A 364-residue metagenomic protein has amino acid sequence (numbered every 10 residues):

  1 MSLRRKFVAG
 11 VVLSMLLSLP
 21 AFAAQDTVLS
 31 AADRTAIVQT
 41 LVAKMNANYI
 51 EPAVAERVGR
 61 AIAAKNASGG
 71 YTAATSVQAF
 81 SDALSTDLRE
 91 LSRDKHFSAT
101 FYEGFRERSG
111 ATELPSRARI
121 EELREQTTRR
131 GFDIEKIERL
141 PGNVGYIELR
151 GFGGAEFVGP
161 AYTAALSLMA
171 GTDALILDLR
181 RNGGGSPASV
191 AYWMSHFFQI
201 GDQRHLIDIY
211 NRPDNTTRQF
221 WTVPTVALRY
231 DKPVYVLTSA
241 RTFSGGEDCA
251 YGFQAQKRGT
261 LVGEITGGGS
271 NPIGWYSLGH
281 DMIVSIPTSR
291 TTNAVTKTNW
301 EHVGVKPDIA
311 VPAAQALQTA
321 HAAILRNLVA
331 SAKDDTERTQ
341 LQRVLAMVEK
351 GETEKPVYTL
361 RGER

Functional and structural regions predicted by a protein language model:
A9-S18: Bacterial N-terminal signal peptides
L19-A23: Sec/Tat signal peptide C-region and signal peptidase I cleavage site
L41, L88, I147, L177 (+3 more regions): Terminal peptide-recognition signature
P52-G142, D334-R364: Extended, small/polar residue-biased N-terminal targeting/export presequences and adjacent propeptide/linker tracts
G131-G159, V295-T296: STAS-typified acidic loop motif
A155-D173: A short, well-ordered alpha-helical element
G184-L237, R241, N271-S277, T288-A294: Gly/Ser/Thr-rich loop/hinge elements
T298-E363: Low-complexity, Gly/Ser/Thr/Pro-rich intrinsically disordered linker/tail segments
